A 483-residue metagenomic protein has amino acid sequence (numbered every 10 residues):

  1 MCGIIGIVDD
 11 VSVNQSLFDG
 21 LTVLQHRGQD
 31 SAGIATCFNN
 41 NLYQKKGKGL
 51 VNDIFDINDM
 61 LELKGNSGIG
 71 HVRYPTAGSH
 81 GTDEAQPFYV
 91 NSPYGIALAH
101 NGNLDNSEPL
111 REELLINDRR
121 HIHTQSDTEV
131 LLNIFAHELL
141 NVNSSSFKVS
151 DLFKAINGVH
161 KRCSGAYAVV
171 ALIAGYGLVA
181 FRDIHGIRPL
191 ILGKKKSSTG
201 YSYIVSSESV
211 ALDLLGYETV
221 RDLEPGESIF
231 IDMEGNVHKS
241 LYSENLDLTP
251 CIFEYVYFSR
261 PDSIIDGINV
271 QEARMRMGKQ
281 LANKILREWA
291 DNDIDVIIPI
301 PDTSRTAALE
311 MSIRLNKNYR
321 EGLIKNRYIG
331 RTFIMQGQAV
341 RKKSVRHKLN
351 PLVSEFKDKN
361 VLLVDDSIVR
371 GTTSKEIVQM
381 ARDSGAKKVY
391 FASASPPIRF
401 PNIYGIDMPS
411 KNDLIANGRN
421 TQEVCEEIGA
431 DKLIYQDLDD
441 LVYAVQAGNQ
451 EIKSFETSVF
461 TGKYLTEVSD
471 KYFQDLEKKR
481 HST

Functional and structural regions predicted by a protein language model:
M1-P225, F230-D295, I300, K388: Conserved short alpha-helical segments that host acidic/polar catalytic motifs at enzyme active sites
S12, T76-A77, N106, L178 (+8 more regions): Flexible loop/turn segments at secondary-structure boundaries
F55, E129-I134, Y319-G330, E427-V445: A conserved beta-strand->alpha-helix junction
G158, V210-A211, L215-T219, L223-E227 (+4 more regions): Phosphate/diphosphate-binding loops
H160, G175-G177, R182, Y201 (+2 more regions): PRPP-dependent phosphoribosyltransferase catalytic core
G200-E208, L248, T332-R346, F391: Flexible glycine/proline-rich, aromatic-decorated loop/lid segments
I297-I300, S304-M311, L315, Y319 (+2 more regions): Extended, hydrophobic alpha-helical segments in both membrane/secreted and soluble proteins
I313-V361, T372, R399-G405, P409: Short, glycine/charge-rich flexible loops or terminal/linker lids adjacent to PRPP-binding catalytic cores
